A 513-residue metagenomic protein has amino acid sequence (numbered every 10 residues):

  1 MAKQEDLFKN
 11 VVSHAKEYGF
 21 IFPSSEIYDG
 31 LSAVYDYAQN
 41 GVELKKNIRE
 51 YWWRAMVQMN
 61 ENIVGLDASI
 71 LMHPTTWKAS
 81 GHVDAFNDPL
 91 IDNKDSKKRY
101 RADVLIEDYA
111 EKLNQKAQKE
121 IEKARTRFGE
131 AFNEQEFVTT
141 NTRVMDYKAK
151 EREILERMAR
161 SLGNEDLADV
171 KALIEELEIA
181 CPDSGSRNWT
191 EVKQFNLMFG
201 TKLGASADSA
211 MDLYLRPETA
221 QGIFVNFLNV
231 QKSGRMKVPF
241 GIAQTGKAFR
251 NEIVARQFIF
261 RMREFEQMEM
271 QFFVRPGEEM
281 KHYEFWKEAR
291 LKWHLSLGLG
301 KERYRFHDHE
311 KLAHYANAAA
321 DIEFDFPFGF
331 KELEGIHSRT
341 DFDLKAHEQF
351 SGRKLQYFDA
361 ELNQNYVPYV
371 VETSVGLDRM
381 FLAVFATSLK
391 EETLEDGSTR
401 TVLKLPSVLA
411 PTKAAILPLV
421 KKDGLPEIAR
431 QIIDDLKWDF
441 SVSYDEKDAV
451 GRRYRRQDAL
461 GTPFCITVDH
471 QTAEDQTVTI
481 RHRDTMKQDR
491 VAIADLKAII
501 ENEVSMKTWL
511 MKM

Functional and structural regions predicted by a protein language model:
M1-M513: NTP/phosphate- and nucleic-acid-binding module
